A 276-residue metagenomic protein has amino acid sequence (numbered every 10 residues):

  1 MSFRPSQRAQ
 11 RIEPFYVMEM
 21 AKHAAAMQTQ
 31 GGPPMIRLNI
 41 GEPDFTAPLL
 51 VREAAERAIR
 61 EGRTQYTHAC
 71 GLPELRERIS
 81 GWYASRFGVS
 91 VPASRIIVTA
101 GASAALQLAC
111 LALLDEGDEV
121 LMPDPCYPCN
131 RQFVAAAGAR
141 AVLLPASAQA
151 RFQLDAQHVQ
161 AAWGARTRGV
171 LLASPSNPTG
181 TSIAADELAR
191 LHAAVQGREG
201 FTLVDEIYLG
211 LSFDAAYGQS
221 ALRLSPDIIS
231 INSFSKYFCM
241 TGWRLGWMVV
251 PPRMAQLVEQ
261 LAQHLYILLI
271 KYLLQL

Functional and structural regions predicted by a protein language model:
S2-G101, L108: N-terminal small-domain helix-loop-helix segment of the aminotransferase-like
M27-G31, A137, G197-R198: Helix C-cap/helix->beta junction micro-motif
S90-I96, E116-E119, R166, P226-D227: Short acidic capping loops at alpha-helix termini that bridge into adjacent secondary structure
A112-V134: Conserved PLP-anchoring active-site segment centered on the Schiff-base-forming lysine
A136-V142: A short helix-loop-beta submotif of the ANL/AMP-binding
V142, A148-A216: Active-site phosphate-binding strand-loop segment of PLP-dependent enzymes
L224-L276: Conserved core segment of the aminotransferase class I/II
